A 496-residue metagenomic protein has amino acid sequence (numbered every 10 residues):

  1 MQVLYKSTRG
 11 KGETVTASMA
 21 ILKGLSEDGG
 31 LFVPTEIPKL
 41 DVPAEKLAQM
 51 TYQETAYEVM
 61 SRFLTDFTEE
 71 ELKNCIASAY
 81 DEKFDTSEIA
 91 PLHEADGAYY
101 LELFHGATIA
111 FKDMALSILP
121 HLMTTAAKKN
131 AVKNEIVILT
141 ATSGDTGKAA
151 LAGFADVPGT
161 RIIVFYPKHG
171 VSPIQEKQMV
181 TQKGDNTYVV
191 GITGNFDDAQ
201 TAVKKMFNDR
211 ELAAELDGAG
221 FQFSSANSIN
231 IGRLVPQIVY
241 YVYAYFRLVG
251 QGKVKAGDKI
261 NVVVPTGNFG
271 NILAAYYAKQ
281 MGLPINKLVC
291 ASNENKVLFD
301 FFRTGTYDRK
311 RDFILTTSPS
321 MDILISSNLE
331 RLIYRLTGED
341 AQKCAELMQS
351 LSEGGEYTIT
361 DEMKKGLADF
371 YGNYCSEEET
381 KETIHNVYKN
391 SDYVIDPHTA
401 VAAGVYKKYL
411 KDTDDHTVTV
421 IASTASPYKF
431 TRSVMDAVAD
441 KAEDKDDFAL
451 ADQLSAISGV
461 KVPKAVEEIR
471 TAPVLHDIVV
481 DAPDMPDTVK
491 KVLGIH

Functional and structural regions predicted by a protein language model:
M1-H496: PLP-dependent amino-acid enzyme catalytic core
